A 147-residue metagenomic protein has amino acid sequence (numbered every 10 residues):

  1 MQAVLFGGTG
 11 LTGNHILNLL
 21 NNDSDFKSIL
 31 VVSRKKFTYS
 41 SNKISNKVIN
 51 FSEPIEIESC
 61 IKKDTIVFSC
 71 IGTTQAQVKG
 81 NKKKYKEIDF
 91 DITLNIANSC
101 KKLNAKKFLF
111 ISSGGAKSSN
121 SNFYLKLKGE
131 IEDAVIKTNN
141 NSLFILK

Functional and structural regions predicted by a protein language model:
Q2-D25: N-terminal Rossmann NAD(P)H-binding glycine-rich loop of SDR-like oxidoreductase domains
F6, K86-F90, S121-G129, I145: Short-chain dehydrogenase/reductase
F6, V32, C70-I71, F108-G114 (+1 more regions): SDR active-site strand-loop-helix element
L30-T38: Short, polar loop motifs at secondary-structure junctions
T38, I44-N95, S99-K102: NAD(P)H-binding glycine-rich loop region in Rossmannoid oxidoreductase-like domains and their noncatalytic homologs
A76-Q77, G114-N120: Conserved catalytic-site region of short-chain dehydrogenase/reductase
T93-L94, G129-I136: Conserved active-site helix of classical SDR/Rossmann-fold NAD(P)-dependent CH-OH oxidoreductases
D133-K147: Conserved beta-loop-beta element that borders a ligand/cofactor-binding pocket
